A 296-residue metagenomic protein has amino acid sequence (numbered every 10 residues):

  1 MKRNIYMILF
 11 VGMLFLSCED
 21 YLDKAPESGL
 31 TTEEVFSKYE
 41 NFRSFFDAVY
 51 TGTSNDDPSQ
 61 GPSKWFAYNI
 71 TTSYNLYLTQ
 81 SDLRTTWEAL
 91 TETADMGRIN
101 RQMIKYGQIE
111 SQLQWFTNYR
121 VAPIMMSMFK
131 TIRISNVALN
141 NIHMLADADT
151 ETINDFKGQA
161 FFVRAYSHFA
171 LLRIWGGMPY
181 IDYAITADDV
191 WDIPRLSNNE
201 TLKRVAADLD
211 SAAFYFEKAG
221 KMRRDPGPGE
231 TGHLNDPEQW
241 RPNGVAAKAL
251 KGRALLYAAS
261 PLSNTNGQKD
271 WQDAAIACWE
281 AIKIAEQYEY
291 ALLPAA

Functional and structural regions predicted by a protein language model:
M1-E27: Bacterial Sec-dependent N-terminal signal peptides
C18-Y77, A295-A296: Membrane-proximal, proline-rich intrinsically disordered regions
E33, S59-W87, K218-A246, S260-A296: Short, surface-exposed recognition loops and adjoining beta-strand edges that mediate ligand/DNA contacts, enriched
R43, D47, T51-P58, E88-W175 (+2 more regions): Conserved, well-structured interaction surfaces
F161, H168-L171, G177-A184, N198-L202 (+1 more regions): Aromatic-lined, polymer-binding surfaces characteristic of secreted/periplasmic polysaccharide-degrading enzymes
G177-N198, L262-Q272: Short coil/linker segments at helix-helix boundaries
